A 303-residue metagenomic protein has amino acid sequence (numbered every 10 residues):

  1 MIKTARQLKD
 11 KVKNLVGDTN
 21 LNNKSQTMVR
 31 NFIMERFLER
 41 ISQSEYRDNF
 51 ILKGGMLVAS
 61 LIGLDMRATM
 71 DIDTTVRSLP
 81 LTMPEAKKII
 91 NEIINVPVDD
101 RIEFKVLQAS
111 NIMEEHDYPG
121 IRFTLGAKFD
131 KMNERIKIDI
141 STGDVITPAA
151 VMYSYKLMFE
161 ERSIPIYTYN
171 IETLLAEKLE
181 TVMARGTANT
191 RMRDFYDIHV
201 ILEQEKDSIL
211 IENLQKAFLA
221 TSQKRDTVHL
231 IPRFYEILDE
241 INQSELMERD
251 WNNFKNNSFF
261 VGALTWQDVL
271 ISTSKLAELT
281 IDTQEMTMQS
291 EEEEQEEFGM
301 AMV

Functional and structural regions predicted by a protein language model:
M1-F50, A59-A68, I72-V303: Structured mid-to-C-terminal alpha-helical surface segments
